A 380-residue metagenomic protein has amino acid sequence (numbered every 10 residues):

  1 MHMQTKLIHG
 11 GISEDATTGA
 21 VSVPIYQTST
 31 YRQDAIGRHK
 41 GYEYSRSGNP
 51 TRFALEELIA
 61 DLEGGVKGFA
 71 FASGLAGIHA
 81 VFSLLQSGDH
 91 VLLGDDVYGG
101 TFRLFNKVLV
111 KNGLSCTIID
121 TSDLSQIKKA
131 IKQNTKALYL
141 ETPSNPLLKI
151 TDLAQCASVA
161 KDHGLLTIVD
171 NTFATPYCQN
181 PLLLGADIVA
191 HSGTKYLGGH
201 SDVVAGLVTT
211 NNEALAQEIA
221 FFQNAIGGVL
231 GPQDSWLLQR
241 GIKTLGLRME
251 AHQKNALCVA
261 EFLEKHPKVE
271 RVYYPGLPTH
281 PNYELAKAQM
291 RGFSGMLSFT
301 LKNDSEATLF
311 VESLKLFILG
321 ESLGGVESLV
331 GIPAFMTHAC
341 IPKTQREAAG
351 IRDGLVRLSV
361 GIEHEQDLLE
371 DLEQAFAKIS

Functional and structural regions predicted by a protein language model:
M1-Y42, N49: N-terminal glycine-rich, Lys/His-bearing helix-loop that initiates the first secondary-structure elements of many
I25, Q33-A54, L58-D61, L329-G354: Glycine-rich phosphate/pyrophosphate-binding loop and adjacent beta-alpha nucleotide/cofactor-binding cores
T30-H79, S83-L84, G100-K107: Conserved N-terminal alpha-helix of the aminotransferase class I/II PLP-enzyme fold
F69-K268, Y273, E284: Conserved PLP-enzyme active-site core in the AAT-like
S115, K129, Q133-K136, R248 (+3 more regions): PLP-dependent enzyme catalytic core of the Aspartate aminotransferase-like
I226-G227, L314-G324, A375-S380: A common structural junction motif
L238-L247, S294-K302, R357-G361: Short, well-ordered beta-strand elements within core beta-sheets of diverse protein domains
L257-E321, P342-E347: Conserved small-domain helix->loop->beta segment predominantly found in fold-type I
